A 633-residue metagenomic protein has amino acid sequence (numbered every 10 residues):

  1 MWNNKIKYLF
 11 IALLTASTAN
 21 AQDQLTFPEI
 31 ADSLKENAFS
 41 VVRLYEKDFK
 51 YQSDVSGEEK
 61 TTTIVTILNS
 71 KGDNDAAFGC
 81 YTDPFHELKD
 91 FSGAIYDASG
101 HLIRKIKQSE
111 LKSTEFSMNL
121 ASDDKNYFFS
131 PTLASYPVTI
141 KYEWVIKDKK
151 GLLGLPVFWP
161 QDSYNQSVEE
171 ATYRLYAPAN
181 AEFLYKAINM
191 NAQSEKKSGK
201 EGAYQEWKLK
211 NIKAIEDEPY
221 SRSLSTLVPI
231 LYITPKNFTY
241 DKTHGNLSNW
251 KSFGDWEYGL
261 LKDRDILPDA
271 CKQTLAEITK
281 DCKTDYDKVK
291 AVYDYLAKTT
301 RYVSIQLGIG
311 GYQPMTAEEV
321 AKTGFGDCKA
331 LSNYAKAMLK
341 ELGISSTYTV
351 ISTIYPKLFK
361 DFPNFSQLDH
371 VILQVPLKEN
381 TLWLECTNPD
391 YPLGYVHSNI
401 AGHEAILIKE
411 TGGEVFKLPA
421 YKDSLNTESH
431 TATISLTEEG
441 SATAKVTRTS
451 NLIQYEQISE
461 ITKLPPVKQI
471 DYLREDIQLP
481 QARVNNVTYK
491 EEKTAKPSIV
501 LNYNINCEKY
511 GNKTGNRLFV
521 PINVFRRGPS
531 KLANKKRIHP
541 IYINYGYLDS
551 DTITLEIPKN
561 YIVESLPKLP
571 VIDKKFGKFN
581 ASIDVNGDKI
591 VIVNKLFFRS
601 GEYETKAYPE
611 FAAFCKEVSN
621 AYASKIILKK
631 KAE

Functional and structural regions predicted by a protein language model:
M1-L25: Bacterial Sec-dependent N-terminal signal peptides
Q22-E633: A sensor for short, sequence-defined functional sites
